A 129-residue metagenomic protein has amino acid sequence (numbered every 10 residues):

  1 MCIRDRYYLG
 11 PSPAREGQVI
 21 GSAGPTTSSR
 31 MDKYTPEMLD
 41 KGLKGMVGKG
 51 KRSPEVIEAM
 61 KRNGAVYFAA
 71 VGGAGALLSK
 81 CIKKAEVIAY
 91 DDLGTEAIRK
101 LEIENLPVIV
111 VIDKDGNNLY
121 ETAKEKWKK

Functional and structural regions predicted by a protein language model:
M1-I3: Short, small-residue-biased leader/transition segments that mark boundaries at the very start of proteins
Y7-G50: Ordered, amphipathic secondary-structure segments that act as subunit-interaction surfaces in large macromolecular
Y7-L9, M46-K49, Y67-A70, A89-Y90 (+1 more regions): General beta-strand structural signal in soluble alpha/beta enzymes
S12, G50-R52, A65, V71-G75 (+3 more regions): Short, ordered loop/turn segments at secondary-structure junctions
S29-M31, K49, S53-E58, G75-L77 (+1 more regions): Short glycine/serine/threonine-rich phosphate/pyrophosphate-binding segments that cradle anionic phosphate groups
M31, P36-D40, E58-K61, A70 (+2 more regions): Solvent-exposed alpha-helices and their adjacent loops that cap or buttress functional pockets in soluble metabolic
D40-K41, M46, G50-V66: Hydrophobic alpha-helical bundle architecture
K80-K129: C-terminal binding/interaction regions
